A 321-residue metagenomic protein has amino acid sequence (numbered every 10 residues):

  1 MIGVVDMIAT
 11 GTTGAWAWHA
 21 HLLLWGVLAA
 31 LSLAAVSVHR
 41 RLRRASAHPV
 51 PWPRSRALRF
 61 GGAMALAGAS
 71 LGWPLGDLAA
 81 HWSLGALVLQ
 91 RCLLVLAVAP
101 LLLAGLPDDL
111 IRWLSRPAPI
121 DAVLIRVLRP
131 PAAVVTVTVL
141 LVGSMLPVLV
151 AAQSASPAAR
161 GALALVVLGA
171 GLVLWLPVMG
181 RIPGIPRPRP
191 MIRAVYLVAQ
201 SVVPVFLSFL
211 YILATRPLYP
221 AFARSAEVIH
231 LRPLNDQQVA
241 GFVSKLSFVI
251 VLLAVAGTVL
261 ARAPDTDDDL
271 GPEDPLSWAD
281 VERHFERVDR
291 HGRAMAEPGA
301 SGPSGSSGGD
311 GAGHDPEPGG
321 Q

Functional and structural regions predicted by a protein language model:
M1-Q321: Alpha-helical membrane segments of multi-pass proteins
